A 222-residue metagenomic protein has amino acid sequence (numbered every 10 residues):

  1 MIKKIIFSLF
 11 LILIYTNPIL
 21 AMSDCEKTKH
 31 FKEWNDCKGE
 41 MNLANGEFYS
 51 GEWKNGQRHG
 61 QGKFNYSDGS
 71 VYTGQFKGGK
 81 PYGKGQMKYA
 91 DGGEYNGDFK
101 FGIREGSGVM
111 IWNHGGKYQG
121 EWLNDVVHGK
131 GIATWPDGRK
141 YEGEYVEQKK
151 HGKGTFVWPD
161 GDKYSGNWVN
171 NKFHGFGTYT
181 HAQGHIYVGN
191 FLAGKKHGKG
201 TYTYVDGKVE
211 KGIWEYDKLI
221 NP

Functional and structural regions predicted by a protein language model:
M1-I2: N-terminal secretory signal peptides that target proteins for export/translocation
I5-I14: Sec-dependent N-terminal signal peptides
Y15-P222: Glycine/tyrosine- and acidic-biased, solvent-exposed loop/turn segments at the edges of beta-strands
